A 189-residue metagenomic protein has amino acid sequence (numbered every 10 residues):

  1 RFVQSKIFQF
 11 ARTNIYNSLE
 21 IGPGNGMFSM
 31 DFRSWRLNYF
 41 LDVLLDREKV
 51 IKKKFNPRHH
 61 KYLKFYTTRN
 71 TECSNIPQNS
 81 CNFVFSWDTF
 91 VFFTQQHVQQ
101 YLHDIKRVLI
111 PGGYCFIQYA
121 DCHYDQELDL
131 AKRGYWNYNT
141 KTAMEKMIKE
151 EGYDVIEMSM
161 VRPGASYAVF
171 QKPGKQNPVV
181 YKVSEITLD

Functional and structural regions predicted by a protein language model:
R1-S74, F93-Q100, D104, Y114-D189: Class I (Rossmann-like) S-adenosyl-L-methionine-dependent methyltransferase catalytic domain, capturing the SAM-binding
S29, T89, V108: Ser/Thr-centric signal marking residues that sit in or immediately flank functional binding/regulatory motifs
S74-V84: A short acidic, Gly/Pro-enriched loop at the edge of an enzyme's catalytic core that lines a small-molecule cofactor
N82-Q96: A short SAM/SAH-binding and catalytic strip from SAM-dependent methyltransferases
W87, L109-I110, E150: A short, hydrophobic secondary-structure junction motif
